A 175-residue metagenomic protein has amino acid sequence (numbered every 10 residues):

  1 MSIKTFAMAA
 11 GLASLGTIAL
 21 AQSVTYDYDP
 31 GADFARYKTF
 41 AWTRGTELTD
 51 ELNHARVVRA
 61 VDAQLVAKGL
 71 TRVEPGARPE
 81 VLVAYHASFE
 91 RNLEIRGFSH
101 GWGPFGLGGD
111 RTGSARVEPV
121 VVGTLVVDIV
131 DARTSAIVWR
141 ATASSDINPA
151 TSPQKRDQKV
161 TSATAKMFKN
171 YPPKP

Functional and structural regions predicted by a protein language model:
M1-A10: Bacterial N-terminal signal peptides that target proteins for export
K4, A21-A32, V117-T124, D131-P175: C-terminal/domain-edge helix-coil "capping" segments
G16-I18: N-terminal signal peptide c-region/cleavage motif recognized by signal peptidases
L20-K68, E74, R78-Y85, R91-I95 (+1 more regions): A structural "domain/chain start" motif
V24, K68, V81, Y85-A136: Surface-exposed short loop/turn segments
T43-L52, G69-L70, G113-A115, I147-Q154: Second-shell loop/turn segments in exported
R59-A63, G101-L107, D146-N148, Q158-S162: Short, low-complexity, polar/charged sequence segments that are solvent-exposed and flexible
